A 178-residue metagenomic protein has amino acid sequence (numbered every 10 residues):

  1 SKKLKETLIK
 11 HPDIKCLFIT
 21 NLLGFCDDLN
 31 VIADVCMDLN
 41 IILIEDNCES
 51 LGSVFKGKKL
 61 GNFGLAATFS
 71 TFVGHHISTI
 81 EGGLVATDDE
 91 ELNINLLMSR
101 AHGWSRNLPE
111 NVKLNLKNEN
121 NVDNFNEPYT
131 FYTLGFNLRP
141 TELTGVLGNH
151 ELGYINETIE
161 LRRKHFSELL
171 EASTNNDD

Functional and structural regions predicted by a protein language model:
S1-T79, L84-I94: Active-site phosphate-binding strand-loop segment of PLP-dependent enzymes
S50-K56, F63-D178: Active-site region of PLP-dependent enzymes
